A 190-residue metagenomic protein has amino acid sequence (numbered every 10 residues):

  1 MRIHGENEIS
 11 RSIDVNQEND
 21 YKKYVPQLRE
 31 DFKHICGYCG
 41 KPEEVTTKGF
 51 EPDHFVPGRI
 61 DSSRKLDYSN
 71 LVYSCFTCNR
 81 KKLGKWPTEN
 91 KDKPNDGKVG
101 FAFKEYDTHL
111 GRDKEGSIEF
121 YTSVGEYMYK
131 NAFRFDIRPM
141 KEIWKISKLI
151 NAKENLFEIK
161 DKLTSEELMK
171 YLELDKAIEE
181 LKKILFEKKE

Functional and structural regions predicted by a protein language model:
M1-I9, K22-Q27, E43-V45, R64-N70 (+1 more regions): Extended charged
V15-N19, I35, G40-T46, E51: An N-terminal structural lobe/cap that precedes and organizes the functional/catalytic core across diverse proteins
L28-F32: Sequence/structural segment immediately N-terminal to covalent heme-attachment motifs in c-type and related
K33, V72: Residues immediately within or flanking Cys/His clusters that coordinate Zn2+ in small zinc-binding modules
P52-G58, C75: Histidine-centered catalytic micro-motifs used for acid/base chemistry in nuclease and nucleotide-processing active
D61: Conserved phosphate-binding loops in nucleotide/dinucleotide-binding enzymes
